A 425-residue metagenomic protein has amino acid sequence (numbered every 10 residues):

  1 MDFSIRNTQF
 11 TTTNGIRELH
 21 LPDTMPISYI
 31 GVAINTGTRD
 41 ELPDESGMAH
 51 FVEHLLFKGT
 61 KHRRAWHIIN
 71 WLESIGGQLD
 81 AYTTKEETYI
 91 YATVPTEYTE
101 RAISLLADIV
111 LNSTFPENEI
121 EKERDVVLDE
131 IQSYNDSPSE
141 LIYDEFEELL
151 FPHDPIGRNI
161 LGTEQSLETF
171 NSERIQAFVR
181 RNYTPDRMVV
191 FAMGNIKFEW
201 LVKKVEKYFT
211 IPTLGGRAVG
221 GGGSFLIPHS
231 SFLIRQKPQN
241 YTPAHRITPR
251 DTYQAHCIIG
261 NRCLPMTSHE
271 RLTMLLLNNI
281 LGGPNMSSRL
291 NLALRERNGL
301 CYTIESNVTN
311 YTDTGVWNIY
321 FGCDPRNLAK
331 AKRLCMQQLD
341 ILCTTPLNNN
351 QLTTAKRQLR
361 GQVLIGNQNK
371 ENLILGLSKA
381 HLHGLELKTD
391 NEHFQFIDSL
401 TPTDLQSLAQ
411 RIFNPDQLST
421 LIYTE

Functional and structural regions predicted by a protein language model:
M1-I27: N- or domain-start disorder-to-order transition segments that initiate the globular core
I5-R6, G77, A244: Residue-level marker for the onset of beta-strands and adjacent loop->beta junctions in well-ordered domains
E18, I68-L214, F225-S231, K237 (+5 more regions): Charge-rich, well-structured scaffold segments of protease-associated domains
P22-L72, Y183, H269-L281, R289-L294: Active/ligand-binding-proximal structured segments within catalytic/core domains that scaffold catalytic residues
P22-T24, G31-A33, L233-S287, I422: His/Glu-based metal-binding/catalytic segments typifying zinc-dependent metallopeptidases
M25-I27, K85, P185, T252-H256 (+1 more regions): Short, solvent-exposed loop/turn segments at the edges of secondary structure
